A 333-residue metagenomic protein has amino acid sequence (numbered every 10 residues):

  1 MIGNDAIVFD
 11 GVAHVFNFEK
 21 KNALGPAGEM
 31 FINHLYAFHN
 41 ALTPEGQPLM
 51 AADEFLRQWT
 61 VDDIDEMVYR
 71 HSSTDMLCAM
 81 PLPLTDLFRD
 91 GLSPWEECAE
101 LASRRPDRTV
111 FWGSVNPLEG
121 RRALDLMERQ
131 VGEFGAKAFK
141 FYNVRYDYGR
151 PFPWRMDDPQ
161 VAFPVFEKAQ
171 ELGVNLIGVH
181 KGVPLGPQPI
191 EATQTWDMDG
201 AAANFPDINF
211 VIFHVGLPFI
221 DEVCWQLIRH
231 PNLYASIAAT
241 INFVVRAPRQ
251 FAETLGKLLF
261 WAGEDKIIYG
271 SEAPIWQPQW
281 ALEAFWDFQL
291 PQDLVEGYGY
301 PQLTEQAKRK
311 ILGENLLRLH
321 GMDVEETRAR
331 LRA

Functional and structural regions predicted by a protein language model:
M1-V68, D125, R129, W261-K266 (+1 more regions): Mid-to-C-terminal alpha-helical segments outside catalytic/metal-binding sites
G3-N4, H39-R121, G256, F260 (+1 more regions): Metal-cofactor-binding active-site regions of metalloenzymes
V8-G11, A79-M80, W112-S114, K140 (+3 more regions): Active-site neighborhood of phospho(di)ester-bond hydrolases with catalytic His/Asp-centered motifs
V12, C98, A102, F111 (+9 more regions): Conserved, mostly hydrophobic/aromatic
V15-E19, L84-L87, L118-R121, R145-Y148 (+4 more regions): Active-site environment of divalent metal-dependent phosphoester hydrolases
L24, K137, P151-Y269, L294-Q302 (+1 more regions): Catalytic pocket-lining loop regions of alpha/beta-barrel enzymes, especially the amidohydrolase/enolase/GH5 lineages
D63-V68, P94-L101, L126-Q130, V161-V165 (+4 more regions): A general structural detector for well-ordered alpha-helical segments in enzyme core domains, enriched
M76-P184, P189-A192: Active-site gating/metal-coordination segments in enzymes
